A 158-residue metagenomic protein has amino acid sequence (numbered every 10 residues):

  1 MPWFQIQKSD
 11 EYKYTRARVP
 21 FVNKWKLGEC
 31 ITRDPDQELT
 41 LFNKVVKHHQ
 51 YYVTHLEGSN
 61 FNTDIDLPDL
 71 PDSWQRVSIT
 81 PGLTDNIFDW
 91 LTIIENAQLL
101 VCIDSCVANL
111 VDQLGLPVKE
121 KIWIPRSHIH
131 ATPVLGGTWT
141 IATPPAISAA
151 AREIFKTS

Functional and structural regions predicted by a protein language model:
M1-S158: Catalytic machinery of carbohydrate-active enzymes, primarily nucleotide-sugar-dependent glycosyltransferases
